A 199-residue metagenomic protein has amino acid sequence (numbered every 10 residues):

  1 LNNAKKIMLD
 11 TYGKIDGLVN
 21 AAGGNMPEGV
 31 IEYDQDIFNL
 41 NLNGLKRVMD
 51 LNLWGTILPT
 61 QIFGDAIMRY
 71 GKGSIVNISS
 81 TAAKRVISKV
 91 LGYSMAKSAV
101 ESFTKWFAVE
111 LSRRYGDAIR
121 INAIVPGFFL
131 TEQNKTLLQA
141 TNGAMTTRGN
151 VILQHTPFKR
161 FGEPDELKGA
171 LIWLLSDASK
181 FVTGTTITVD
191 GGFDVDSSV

Functional and structural regions predicted by a protein language model:
N3-D10, G29-D50: Active-site Tyr-X3-Lys motif and surrounding loop/helix of classical short-chain dehydrogenase/reductase
D16, G24, F38-I57, K72 (+3 more regions): Catalytic Tyr-X3-Lys loop
A21-E32, G192: Conserved NAD(P)H cofactor-binding loop of Rossmann-fold oxidoreductase domains
R47-R69, A108-R113, S176: Amphipathic alpha-helical dimer-interface segment in Rossmann-like NAD(P)H-dependent oxidoreductases
T60, A96, T104: Active-site helix of classical SDR
S80: Residue(s) in the substrate-gating loop at a strand-loop-helix junction that position the organic substrate next
R85, I172, T183-V199: Short C-terminal tail/terminal secondary-structure segment of NAD(P)H-dependent dehydrogenase/reductase domains
Y115, R120, V182-G184: Short, small/polar-rich loop/turn modules that mediate ligand/substrate recognition or access, typified
